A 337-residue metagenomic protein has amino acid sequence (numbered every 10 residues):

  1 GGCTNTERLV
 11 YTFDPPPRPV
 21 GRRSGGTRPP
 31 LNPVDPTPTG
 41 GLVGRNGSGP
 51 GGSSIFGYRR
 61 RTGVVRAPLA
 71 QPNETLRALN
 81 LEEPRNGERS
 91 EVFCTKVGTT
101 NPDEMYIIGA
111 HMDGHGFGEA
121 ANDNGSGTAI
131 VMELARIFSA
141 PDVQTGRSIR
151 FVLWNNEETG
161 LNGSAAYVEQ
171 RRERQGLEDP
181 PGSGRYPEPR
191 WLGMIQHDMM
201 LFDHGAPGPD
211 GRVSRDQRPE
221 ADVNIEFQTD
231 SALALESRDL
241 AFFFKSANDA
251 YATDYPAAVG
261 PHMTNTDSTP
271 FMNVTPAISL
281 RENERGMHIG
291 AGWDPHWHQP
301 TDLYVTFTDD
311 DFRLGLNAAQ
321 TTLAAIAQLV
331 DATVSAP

Functional and structural regions predicted by a protein language model:
G1-T4, E133-V143, V168-L177, K245-P256 (+3 more regions): Sec-exported extracytoplasmic/periplasmic mature domains
C3-A120, A140: Soluble metallo-hydrolase cores and metallopeptidase-like ectodomains found primarily in the secretory/periplasmic
T12-P16, T99-N101, M112-G116, N155-G160 (+3 more regions): Solvent-exposed loop/turn segments at secondary-structure junctions within structured extracellular/periplasmic domains
R77-E83, D113-G125, L153-W154, P181-G182 (+3 more regions): Second-shell loop/turn segments in exported
V92-C94, I108-L161, T322: Alpha-helical metal-binding/catalytic segments enriched in His/Glu/Asp
P102, A121-M132, V143, E158-N162 (+4 more regions): Soluble non-cytosolic domains of exported or imported proteins
W154-D267, N273-A277: Metal-dependent peptidase/peptidase-like ectodomains
F202-T229, A258-A336: Active-site-adjacent mobile loop/cap segments within catalytic or ligand-binding domains
